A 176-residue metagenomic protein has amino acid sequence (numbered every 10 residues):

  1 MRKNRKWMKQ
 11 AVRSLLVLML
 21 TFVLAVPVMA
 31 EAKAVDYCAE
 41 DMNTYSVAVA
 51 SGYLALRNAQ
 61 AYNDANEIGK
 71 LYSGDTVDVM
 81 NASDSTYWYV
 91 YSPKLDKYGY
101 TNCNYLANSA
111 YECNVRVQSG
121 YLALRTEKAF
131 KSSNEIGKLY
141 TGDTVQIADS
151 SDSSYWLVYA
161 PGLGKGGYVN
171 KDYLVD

Functional and structural regions predicted by a protein language model:
M1-K6: N-terminal Lys/Arg-rich, disordered targeting/topogenic segments
W7-A30: Sec-dependent N-terminal signal peptides of Gram-positive bacterial secreted proteins and lipoproteins
V28-A55, K70-S73, M80-S83, Y105-T126 (+3 more regions): SH3-family beta-barrel domains
Y45-A48, R57, W88, R125 (+2 more regions): Arginine-selective low-complexity/disordered segments
L56-R57, T101, L124, V169: A structural signal for the beta-strand cores of small, secreted beta-rich domains
A61-N66, A129-N134: Short alpha-helix capping/helix-loop boundary micro-motifs
E67-C103, K138-D172: SH3/SH3-like beta-barrel superfamily modules
